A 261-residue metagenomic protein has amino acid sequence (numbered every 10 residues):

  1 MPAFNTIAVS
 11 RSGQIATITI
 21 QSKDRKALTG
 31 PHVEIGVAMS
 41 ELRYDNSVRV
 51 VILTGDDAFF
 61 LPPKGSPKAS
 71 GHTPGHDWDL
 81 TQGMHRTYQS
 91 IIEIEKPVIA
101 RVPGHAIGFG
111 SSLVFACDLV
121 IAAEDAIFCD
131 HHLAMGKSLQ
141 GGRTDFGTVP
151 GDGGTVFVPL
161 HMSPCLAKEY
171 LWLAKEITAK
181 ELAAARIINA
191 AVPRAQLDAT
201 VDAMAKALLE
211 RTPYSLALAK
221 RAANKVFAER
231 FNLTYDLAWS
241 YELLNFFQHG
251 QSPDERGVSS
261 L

Functional and structural regions predicted by a protein language model:
M1-T54: Conserved CoA-thioester-binding segment of acyl-CoA-metabolizing enzymes
I18, I35, L53, P97 (+3 more regions): Terminal peptide-recognition signature
K26-A27, S40, S47, T54-S90 (+3 more regions): Glycine- (often His-adjacent) and acidic-residue-rich active-site loop that binds/positions the CoA thioester
T87, I107-Y170, A185, T200 (+1 more regions): CoA-thioester-processing core
Y88-A100: Conserved catalytic cysteine-centered active-site region of acyl-thioester-dependent Claisen-condensing enzymes
R101-V102, H131: Structural motif
D118-L119, E169, L173-K175, A190 (+1 more regions): Well-ordered beta-strand positions
I121-A126, A134-M135, Q140, I188-Y235: C-terminal long alpha-helix characteristic of the crotonase
